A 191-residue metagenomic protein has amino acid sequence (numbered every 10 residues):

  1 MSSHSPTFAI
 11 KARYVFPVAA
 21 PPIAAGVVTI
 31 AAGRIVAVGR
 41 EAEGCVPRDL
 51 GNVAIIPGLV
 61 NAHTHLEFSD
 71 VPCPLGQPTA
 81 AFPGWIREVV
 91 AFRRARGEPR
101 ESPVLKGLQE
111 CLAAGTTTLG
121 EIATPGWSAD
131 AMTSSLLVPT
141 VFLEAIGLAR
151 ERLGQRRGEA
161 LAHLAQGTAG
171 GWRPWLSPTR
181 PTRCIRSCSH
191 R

Functional and structural regions predicted by a protein language model:
M1-G44: N-terminal metal-binding scaffold of metallo-dependent hydrolase/deaminase domains
H4-I10, E41-W85, L105, A113: Replace "His-x-His-based motif
R13, V28, G33, N52 (+3 more regions): Divalent metal-coordination and catalytic microenvironments
G39-V46, D130-L136: Short loop/helix-cap segments at secondary-structure boundaries that form the rim of catalytic
H65, A123, P181: Catalytic metal-binding/acid-base residues of hydrolase active sites
S69-S102, L136-G147: Active-site gating loops and adjacent loop-to-helix segments of metal-dependent hydrolytic enzymes
R93-T124: Hydrophobic alpha-helical hairpins/lids featuring a short glycine-rich hinge
W127-R191: Metal-coordinating catalytic core of metallo-dependent amide/deamination hydrolases
